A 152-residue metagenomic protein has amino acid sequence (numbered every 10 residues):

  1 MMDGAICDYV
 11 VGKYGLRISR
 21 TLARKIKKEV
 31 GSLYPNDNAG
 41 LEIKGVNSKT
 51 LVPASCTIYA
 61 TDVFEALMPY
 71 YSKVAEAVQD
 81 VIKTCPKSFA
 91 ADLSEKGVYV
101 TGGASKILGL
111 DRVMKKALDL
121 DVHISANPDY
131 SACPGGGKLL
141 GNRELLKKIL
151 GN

Functional and structural regions predicted by a protein language model:
M1, A5, K13, R17-T21 (+7 more regions): Charged, alpha-helix-enriched surfaces in structured cytosolic catalytic cores of large nucleotide-utilizing machines
M1-M68: Phosphate-binding glycine-rich/basic clefts of nucleotide- and phosphate-handling proteins, predominantly
I6, V78, V100, G136: Residue-level signature of catalytic and energy-coupling elements of molecular machines, predominantly ATP/GTP-dependent
G31, P35, A90-M114: Glycine-rich phosphate-binding loops at beta-strand->alpha-helix junctions
A66-S94, L139-R143: Phosphate/ATP-binding catalytic cores across multiple sugar-kinase/actin-like superfamilies, primarily ASKHA
A117-L118: Short, structured coil segments at secondary-structure junctions
H123-N152: Glycine-rich phosphate-binding/hydrolytic loop that grips phosphoryl groups
